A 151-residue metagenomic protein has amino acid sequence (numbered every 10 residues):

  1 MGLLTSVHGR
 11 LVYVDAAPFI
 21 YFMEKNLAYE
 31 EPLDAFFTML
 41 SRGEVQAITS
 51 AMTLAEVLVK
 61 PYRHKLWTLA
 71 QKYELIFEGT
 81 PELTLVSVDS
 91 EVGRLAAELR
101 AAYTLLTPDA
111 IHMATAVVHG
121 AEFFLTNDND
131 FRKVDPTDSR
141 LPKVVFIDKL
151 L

Functional and structural regions predicted by a protein language model:
M1-T49, Y62-L75, S139, V145-L151: Short, well-structured N-terminal submotif of metal-dependent ribonuclease cores
M1-V7, L11, L85, M113-L151: Acidic, PIN/NYN-like endoribonuclease modules and their adjacent C-terminal/linker elements
V14, I48-T49, S87, T107 (+1 more regions): Short beta-strand scaffold positions
P18-F19, T53, V92, H112 (+1 more regions): Alpha-helix capping/helix-boundary segments
K25, M52, P81-A101: Acidic catalytic patch
R42-A47, E82-T84, G120-F123: Short active-site oxyanion
